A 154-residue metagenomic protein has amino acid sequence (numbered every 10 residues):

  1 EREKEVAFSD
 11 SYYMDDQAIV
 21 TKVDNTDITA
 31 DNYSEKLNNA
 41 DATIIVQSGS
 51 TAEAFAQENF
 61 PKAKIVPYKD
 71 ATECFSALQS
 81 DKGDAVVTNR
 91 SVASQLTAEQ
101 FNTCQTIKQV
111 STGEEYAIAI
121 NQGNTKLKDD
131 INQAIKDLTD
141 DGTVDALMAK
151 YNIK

Functional and structural regions predicted by a protein language model:
E1-E5, A54-Q57, S76-G113: A ligand-binding cleft/hinge motif common to bilobed small-molecule-binding domains
E1-S34, Q105, Q109-S111: Acidic, polar ligand-binding/catalytic clefts
M14-T21, R90, S94-K136, K154: Periplasmic-binding protein-like
D24-S34, V66, G123-D130: Short helix-loop capping/hinge motifs at secondary-structure junctions, enriched in acidic/polar residues
D31, V66-S80, E114: Short helix-initiation/N-cap motifs at beta->coil->alpha
N32-G49: Short loop->beta-strand "edge-of-pocket" segments that line small-molecule binding or catalytic clefts across diverse
L37, A77-Q79, I118, I131: Hydrophobic residues within well-ordered alpha-helices
D41, T51-I65, T106-K108, D130 (+1 more regions): Ligand-binding clefts/hinges and TM-proximal coupling segments of bilobed small-molecule sensing domains
